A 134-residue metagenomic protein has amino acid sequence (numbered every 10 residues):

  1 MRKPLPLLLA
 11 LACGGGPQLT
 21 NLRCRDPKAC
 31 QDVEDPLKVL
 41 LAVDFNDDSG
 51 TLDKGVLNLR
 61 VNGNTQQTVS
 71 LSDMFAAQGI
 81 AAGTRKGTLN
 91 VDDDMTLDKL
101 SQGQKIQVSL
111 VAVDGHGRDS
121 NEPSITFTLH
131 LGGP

Functional and structural regions predicted by a protein language model:
M1-A12: Sec-dependent bacterial lipoprotein signal peptides
C13-V39, H130-P134: Short, compositionally biased P/S/T/A/G/V-rich stretches that sit at domain boundaries
L41-T51, D114: Extracellular acidic, Ser/Thr/Pro-rich low-complexity tracts
D48-R60: Solvent-exposed loop/turn segments flanking beta-strands in beta-repeat/beta-sandwich domains
Q78-M95: Aromatic sugar-binding surface patches on proteins that engage polysaccharides or sugar-phosphate polymers
M95-K105: Short glycine/proline/serine/threonine-rich loop/turn segments at secondary-structure transition edges
R118-P134: Short beta-strand elements
